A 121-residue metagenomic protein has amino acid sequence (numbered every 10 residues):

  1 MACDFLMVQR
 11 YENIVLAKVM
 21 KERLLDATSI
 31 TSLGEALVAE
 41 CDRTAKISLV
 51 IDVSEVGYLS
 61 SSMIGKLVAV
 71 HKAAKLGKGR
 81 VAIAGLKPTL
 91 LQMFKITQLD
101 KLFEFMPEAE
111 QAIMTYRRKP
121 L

Functional and structural regions predicted by a protein language model:
M1, K72, I83, E108-Q111: Residue-level detector of intrinsically disordered, flexible termini and proteolytic processing junctions
C3-E35: STAS-typified acidic loop motif
A17, E40, R117-R118: Short regulatory "switch" loops immediately downstream of catalytic or recognition motifs within protein catalytic
M20, S54, E110: Conserved catalytic submotifs in the C-terminal HATPase_c
R23-F103: Amphipathic alpha-helical interaction surfaces in cytosolic regulatory modules
E104-L121: A charged, well-structured terminal subsegment
